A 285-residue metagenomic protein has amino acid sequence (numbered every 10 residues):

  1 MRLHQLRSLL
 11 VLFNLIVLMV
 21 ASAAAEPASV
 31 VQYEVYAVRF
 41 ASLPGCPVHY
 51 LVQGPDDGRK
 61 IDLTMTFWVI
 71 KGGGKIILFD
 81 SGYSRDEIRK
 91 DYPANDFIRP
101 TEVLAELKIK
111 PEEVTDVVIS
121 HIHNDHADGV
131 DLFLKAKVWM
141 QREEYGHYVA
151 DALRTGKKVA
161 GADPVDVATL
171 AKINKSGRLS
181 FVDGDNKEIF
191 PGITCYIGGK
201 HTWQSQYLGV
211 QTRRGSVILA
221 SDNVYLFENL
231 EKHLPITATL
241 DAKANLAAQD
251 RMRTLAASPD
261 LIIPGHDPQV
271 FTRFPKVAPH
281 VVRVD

Functional and structural regions predicted by a protein language model:
M1-Q5: N-terminal secretory signal peptides that target proteins for export/translocation
L9-A21: Bacterial N-terminal signal peptides
A21-A105, E113-D116, R214-D222, S258-P264 (+2 more regions): Metallo-beta-lactamase
E26-V30, I98-I109, E113, E143-I197 (+1 more regions): Metallo-beta-lactamase
K60-L63, G199-W203: A short catalytic or substrate-binding loop motif that flags glycine-/basic-rich loops and adjacent residues that bind
S84, T155, V167-K172, S176 (+3 more regions): Metallo-beta-lactamase
D96-V103, V130-L132, K137-Q141, C195-K200 (+1 more regions): Short, electropositive alpha-helical surface patch
V114-D125: Metallo-beta-lactamase
